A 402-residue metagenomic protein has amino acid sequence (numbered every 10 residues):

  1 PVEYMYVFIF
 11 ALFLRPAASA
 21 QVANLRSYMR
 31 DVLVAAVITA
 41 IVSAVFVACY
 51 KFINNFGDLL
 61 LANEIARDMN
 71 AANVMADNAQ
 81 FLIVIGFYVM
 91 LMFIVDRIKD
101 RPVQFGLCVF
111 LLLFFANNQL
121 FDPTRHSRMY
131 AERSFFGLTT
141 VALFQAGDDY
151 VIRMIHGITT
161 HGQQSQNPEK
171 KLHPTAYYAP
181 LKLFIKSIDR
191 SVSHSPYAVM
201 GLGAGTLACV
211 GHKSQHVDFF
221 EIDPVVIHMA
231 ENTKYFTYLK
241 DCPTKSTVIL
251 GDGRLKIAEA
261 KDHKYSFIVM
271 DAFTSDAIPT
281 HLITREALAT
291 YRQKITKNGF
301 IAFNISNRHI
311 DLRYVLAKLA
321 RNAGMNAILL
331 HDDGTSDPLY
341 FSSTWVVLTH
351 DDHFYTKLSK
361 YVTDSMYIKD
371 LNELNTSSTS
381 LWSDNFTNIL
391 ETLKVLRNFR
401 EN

Functional and structural regions predicted by a protein language model:
P1-S365, S377, D384-N402: Alpha-helical transmembrane segments of multi-pass membrane proteins
D370-L371, N375: Extracellular/surface-exposed low-complexity segments
